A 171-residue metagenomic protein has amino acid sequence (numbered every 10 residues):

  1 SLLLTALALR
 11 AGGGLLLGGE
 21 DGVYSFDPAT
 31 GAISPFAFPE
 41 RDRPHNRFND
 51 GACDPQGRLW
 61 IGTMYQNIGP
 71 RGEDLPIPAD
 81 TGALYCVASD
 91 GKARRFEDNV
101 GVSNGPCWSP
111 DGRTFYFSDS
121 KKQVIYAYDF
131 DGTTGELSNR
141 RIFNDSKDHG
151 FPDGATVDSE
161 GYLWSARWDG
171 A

Functional and structural regions predicted by a protein language model:
S1, S34-R41, K92-D98, N139-D145: A short beta-strand motif characteristic of beta-propeller blades
S1-F36: Extended, compositionally biased flexible segments
L2-L16, D42-R58, Y65, T81-A83 (+2 more regions): Beta-rich, blade/repeat-based domains predominating in secreted/periplasmic proteins but also intracellular
E20, M64-Q66, S120, F130 (+1 more regions): Short loop/turn segments immediately following the C-termini of beta-strands
G22-Y24, G82-Y85, V124-Y126: A short loop-to-beta-strand structural motif that recurs across blades of beta-propeller domains
I61-A79: Short, conserved, GDST-rich strand-edge loop motifs in beta-rich repeat architectures
A79-T81, K122, L137: A detector of repeated loop/turn-to-beta-strand junctions in beta-rich toroidal repeat architectures
Y128-E136: Short loop/turn segments immediately following beta-strands, especially the blade-tip and inter-blade linker loops
